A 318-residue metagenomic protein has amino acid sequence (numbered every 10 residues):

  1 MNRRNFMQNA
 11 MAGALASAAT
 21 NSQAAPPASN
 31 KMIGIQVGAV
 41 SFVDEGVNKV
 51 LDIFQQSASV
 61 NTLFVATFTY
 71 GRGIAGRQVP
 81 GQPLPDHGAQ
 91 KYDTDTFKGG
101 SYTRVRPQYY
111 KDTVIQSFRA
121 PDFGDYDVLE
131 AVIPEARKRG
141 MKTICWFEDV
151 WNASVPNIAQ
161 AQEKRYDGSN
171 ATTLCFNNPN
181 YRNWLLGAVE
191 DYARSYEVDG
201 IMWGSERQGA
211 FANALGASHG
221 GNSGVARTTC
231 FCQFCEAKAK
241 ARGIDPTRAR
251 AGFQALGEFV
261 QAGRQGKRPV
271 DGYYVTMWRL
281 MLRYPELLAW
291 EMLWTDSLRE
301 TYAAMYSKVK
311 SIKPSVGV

Functional and structural regions predicted by a protein language model:
N5-A24: N-terminal export signals
P27-E45: Boundary/entry segment of secreted carbohydrate-active catalytic domains
S29-K31, S59-N61, R139-M141, E197-D199 (+1 more regions): Short, well-ordered coil/turn segments that N-cap beta-strands
I33-I35, L63-V65, T143-C145, I201-W203 (+1 more regions): Hydrophobic faces of well-ordered beta-strands that scaffold small-molecule active sites in alpha/beta enzyme cores
S41-S57, D93-P134, S297-T301: Aromatic- and glycine-enriched glycan-recognition loops and surfaces that form the carbohydrate-binding subsites
K49-R72: Catalytic domains of carbohydrate-active enzymes, especially glycoside hydrolases
I53, V114-D122, Y126-E130, E148-V150 (+3 more regions): Polysaccharide-binding and catalytic clefts of secreted carbohydrate-active enzymes
T69-K91: Glycine-rich, proline-tolerant flexible connector loops at the mouths of alpha/beta enzymes
